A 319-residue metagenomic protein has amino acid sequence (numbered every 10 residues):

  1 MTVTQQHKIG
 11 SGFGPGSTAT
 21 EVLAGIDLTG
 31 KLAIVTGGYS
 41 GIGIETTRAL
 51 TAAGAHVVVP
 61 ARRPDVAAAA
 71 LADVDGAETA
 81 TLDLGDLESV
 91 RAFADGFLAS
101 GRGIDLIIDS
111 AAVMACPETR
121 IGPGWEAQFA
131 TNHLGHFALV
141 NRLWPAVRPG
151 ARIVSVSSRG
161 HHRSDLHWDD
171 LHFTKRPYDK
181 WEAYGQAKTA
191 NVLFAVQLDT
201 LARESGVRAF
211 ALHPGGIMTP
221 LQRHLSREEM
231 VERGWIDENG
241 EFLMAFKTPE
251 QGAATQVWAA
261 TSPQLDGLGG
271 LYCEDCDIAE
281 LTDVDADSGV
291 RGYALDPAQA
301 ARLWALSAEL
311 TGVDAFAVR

Functional and structural regions predicted by a protein language model:
T2-M230, E309-V318: Rossmann-fold NAD(P)H-dependent dehydrogenase/reductase core
Q6-F13, A187, W235-A286, P297-A301: C-terminal helical subdomain
V59, L82, M244, G292-L295: Pocket-edge positions in alpha/beta enzyme catalytic cores
D86, D170, T261-S262, D296: Polar helix-capping/helix-linker motif
D170-Y178, E229-E238, T282-R291: Short glycine/proline- and charge-enriched loop/turn segments that cap or connect secondary-structure elements
Q197, T255-W258, L306: Generic recognition of well-ordered alpha-helical segments
Y293-R319: C-terminal amphipathic/interface module of NAD(P)-dependent oxidoreductases and related NAD-binding regulators
